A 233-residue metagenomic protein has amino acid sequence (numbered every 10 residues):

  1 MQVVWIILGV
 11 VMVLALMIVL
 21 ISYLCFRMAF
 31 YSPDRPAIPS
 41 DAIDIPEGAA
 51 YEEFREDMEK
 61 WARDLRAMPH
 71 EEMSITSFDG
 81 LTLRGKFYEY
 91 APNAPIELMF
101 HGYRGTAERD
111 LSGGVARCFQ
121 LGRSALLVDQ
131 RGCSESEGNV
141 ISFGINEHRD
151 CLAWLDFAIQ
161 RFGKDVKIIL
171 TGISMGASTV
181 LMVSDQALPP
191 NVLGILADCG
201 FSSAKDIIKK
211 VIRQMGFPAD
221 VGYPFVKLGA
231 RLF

Functional and structural regions predicted by a protein language model:
M12-I75: An N-terminal hydrophobic leader/cap segment in hydrolases
F78-E89: A short loop-to-beta-strand scaffold at the N-terminal edge of the catalytic core in hydrolase folds
A94-G102: Short beta-strand element of the alpha/beta-hydrolase
Y103-R117, Q130: The serine-hydrolase catalytic nucleophile loop
C118-E137: Conserved alpha/beta-hydrolase
I141-F162: Alpha/beta-hydrolase active-site loop
F162-S174: Alpha/beta-hydrolase fold nucleophile elbow
M182-F233: Hydrolase active-site cap/lid region
